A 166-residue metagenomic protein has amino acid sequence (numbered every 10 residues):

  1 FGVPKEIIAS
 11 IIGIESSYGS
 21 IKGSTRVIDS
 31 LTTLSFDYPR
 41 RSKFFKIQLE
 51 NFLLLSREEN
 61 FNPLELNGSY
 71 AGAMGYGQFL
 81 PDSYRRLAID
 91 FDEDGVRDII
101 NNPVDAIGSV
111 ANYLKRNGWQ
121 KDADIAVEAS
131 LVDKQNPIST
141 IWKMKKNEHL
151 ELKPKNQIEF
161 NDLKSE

Functional and structural regions predicted by a protein language model:
F1-S165: Catalytic glycan-binding domains that act on GlcNAc-containing polysaccharides
